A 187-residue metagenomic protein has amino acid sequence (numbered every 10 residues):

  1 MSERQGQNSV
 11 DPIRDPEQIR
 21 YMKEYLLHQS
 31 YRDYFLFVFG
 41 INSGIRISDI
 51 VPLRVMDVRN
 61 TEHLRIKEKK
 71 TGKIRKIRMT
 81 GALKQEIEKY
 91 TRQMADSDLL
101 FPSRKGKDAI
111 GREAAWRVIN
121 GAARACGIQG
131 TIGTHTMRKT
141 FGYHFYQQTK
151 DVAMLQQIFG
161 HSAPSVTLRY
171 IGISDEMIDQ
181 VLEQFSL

Functional and structural regions predicted by a protein language model:
M1-L187: Conserved catalytic core of the tyrosine transesterase superfamily
